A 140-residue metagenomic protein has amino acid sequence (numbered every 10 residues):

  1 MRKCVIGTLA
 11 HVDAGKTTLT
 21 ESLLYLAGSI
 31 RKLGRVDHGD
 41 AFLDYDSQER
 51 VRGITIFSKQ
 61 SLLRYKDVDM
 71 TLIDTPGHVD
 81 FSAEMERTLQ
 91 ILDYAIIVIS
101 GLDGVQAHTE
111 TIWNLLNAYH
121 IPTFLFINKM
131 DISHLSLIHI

Functional and structural regions predicted by a protein language model:
M1-I99, V105: P-loop NTPase switch module centered on the Walker A-proximal segment
Y65, I112-W113: Tryptophan-centric aromatic hotspots in well-structured domains and transmembrane helices
H78-D80, Q90-E110, N117, I121-L135: Conserved Switch II/interswitch segment of TRAFAC-class P-loop GTPases
M85, T109-I112: Generic hydrophobic alpha-helical segments
I138-I140: Conserved small/polar residues in nucleotide/adenosyl-binding loops
